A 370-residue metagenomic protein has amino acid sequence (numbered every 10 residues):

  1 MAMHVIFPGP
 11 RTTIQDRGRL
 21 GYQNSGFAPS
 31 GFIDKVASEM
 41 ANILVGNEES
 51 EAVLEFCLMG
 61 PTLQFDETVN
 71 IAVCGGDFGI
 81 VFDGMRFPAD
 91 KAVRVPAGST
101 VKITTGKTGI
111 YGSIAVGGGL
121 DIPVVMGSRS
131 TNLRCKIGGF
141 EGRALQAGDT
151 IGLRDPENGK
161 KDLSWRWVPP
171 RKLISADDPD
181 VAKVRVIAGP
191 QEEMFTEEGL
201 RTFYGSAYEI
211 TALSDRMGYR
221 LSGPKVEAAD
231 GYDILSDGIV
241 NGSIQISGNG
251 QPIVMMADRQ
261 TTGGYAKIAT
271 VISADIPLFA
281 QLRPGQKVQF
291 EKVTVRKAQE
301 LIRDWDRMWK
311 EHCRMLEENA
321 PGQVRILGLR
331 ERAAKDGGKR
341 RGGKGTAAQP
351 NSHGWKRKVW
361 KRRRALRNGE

Functional and structural regions predicted by a protein language model:
M1-E370: Conserved "landmark" site that anchors the functional core of diverse proteins
